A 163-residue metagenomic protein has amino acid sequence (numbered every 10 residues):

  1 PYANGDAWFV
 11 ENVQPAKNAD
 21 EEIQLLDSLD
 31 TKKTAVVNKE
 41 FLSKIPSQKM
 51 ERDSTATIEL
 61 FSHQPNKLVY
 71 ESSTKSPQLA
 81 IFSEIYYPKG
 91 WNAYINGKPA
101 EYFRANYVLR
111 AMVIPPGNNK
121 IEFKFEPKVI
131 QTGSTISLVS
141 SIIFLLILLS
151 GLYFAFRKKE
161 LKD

Functional and structural regions predicted by a protein language model:
P1-E21, G117: C-terminal, active-site-flanking charged/polar segments
D20-I23, S28: Extracellular cysteine-rich, disulfide-bonded domains and loops characteristic of secreted proteins and the ectodomains
D27-D163: Active-site-proximal, structured, solvent-exposed surfaces of multi-pass membrane proteins that position macromolecular
